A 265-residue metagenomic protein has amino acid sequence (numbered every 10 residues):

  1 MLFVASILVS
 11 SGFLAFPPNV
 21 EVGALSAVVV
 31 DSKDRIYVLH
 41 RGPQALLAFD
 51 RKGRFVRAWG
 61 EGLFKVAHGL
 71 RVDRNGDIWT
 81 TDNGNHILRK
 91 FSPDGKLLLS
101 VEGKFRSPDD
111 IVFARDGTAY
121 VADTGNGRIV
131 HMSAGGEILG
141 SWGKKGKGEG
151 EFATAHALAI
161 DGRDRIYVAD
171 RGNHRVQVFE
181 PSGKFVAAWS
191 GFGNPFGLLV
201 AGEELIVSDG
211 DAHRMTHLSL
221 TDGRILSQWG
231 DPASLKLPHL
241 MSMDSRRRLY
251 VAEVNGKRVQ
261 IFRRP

Functional and structural regions predicted by a protein language model:
M1-I7: Bacterial N-terminal signal peptides
I7-P265: Eukaryotic scaffold repeat domains enriched in small/polar residues
